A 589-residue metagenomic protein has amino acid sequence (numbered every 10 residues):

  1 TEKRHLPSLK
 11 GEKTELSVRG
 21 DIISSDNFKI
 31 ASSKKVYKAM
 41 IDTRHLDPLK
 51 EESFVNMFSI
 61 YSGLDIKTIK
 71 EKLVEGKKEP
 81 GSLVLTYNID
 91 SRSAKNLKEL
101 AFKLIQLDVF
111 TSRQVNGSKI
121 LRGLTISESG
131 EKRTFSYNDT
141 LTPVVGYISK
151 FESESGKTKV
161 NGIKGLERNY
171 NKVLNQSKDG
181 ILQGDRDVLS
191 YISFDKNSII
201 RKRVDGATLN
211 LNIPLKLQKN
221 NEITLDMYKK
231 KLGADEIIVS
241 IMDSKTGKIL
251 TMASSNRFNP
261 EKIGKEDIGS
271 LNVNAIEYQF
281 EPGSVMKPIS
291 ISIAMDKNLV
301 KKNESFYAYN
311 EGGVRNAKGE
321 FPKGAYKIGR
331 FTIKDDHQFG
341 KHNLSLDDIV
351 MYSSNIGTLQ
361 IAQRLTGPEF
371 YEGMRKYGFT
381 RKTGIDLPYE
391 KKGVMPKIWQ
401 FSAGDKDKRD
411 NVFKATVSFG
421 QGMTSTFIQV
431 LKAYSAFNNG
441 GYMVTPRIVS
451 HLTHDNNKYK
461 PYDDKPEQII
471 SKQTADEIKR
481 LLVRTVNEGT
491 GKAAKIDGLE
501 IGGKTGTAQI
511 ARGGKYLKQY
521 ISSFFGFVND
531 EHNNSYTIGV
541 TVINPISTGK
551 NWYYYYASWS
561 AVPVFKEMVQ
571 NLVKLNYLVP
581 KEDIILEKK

Functional and structural regions predicted by a protein language model:
L9, T14-V18, L232-E236: Short, small/polar residue-rich loop motifs at catalytic or cofactor-binding pockets
K13-S62: Juxtamembrane extramembrane loops of integral membrane proteins
I30-D47, G81-S82, S136, I192-S193 (+3 more regions): Non-catalytic, structured segments within soluble enzyme domains
A31, R186-I200, V204, I237-S284 (+4 more regions): Beta-lactam-recognizing serine transpeptidase/beta-lactamase-like catalytic domain environment
N56, I60, K77-D205, V540 (+1 more regions): Small/polar-residue-rich segments within soluble enzyme cores
S193-I237: Conserved, well-ordered alpha-helix/loop/beta-strand core segments that scaffold catalytic motifs
V579-K589: Short, highly charged C-terminal tails/helix-capping segments
